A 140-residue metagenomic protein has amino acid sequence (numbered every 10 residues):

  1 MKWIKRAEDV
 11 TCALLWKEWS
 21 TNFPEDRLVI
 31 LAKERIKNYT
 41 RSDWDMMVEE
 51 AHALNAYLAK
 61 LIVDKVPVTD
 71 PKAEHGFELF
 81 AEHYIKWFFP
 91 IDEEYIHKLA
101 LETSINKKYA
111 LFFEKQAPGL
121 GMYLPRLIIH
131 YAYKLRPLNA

Functional and structural regions predicted by a protein language model:
M1-A140: Amphipathic alpha-helical "stalk" segments
